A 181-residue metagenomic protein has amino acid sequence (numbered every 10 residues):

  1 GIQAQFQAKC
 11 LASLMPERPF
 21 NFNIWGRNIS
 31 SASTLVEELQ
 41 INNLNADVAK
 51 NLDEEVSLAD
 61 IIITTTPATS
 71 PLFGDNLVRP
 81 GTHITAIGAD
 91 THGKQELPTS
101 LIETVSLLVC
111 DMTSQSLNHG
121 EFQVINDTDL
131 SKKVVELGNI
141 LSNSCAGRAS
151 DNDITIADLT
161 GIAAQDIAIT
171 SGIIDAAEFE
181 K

Functional and structural regions predicted by a protein language model:
A4-Q5: N-terminal Rossmann-fold NAD(P) dinucleotide-binding loop
S13-Q40: NAD(P)-binding Rossmann-fold cofactor-contacting core
N45-E54: Short acidic-hydrophobic, aromatic-tinged amphipathic segments that line or gate anion-handling sites
E54, I61, A68-H83, E96-T99: Rossmann-fold NAD(P) dinucleotide-binding segment
I63-T66, A86-I87, D111, T170: Short, well-ordered coil/turn residues at beta-beta hairpins and beta-strand->alpha-helix junctions within
P67-S70, A89-D90, S114-Q115, I162: Short glycine-rich anion-binding loops that position phosphate/pyrophosphate groups of nucleotides and phosphorylated
V78-T82, A86-A149: Rossmann-fold NAD(P)-binding glycine/threonine-rich loop
I169-K181: Phosphate-binding loop/pocket of nucleotide- and phosphate-handling active sites
